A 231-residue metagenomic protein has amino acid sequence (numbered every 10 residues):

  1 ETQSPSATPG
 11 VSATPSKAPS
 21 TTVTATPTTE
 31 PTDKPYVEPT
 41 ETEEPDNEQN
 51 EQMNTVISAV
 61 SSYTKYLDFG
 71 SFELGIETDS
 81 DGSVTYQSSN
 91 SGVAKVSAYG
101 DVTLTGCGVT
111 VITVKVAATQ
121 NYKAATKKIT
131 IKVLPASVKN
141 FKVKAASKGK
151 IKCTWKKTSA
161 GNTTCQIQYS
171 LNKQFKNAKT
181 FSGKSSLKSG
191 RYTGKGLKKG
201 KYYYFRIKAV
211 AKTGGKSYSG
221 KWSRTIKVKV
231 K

Functional and structural regions predicted by a protein language model:
E1-Q52: Ser/Thr/Gly/Pro-rich low-complexity, disordered linker/stalk segments of secreted and cell-surface proteins
Q49-P135: Extracytoplasmic soluble-region selector
Q87-S89, Q168-Q174, R206-V210: Predominantly extracellular/luminal cell-surface or secreted proteins
V102-L104, V143, Y192-K195: Hydrophobic core positions of the immunoglobulin-like beta-sandwich fold
A117-Y122, A211-S217: Short, solvent-exposed loop/turn segments at the edges of extracellular beta-sandwich modules
L134-A160, S217-K231: Pro/Thr/Ser/Gly-rich low-complexity, intrinsically disordered linker/stalk tracts
Q166-K198: Recognizes extended acidic, P/S/T-rich segments that occur within or adjacent to Ig-like beta-sandwich modules
G194-G214: Beta-strand-rich modules
